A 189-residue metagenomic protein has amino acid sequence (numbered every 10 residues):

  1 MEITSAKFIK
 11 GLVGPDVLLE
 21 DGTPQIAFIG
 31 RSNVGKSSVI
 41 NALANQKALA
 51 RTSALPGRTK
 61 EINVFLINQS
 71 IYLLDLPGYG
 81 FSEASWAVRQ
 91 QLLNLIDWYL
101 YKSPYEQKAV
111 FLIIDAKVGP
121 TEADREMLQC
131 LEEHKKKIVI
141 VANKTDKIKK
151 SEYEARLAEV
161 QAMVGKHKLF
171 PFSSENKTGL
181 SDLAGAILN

Functional and structural regions predicted by a protein language model:
M1-A87: Conserved G1/Walker A P-loop phosphate-binding module
I3-P15, K147-N189: Canonical P-loop GTPase G-domain recognition
L12, V17, N68-I71, L76-A109 (+2 more regions): Switch- and interface-adjacent substructures of P-loop NTPase systems
G22, A48, E61, Y72 (+8 more regions): Helical mechanochemical/support elements of P-loop NTPase systems and associated helical scaffolds
I26, R31-V34, I40, N63-L66 (+7 more regions): Structured catalytic cores of enzymes that bind and process phosphorylated ligands/cofactors
L43-K47, L100, V164, I187: Hydrophobic aliphatic residues
R58, I71, G78-G80, K117-G119 (+2 more regions): Conserved nucleotide-binding/hydrolysis micro-motifs of P-loop NTPases
N94-K168: Conserved C-terminal guanine-recognition region of P-loop GTPase G domains, centered on the G4
